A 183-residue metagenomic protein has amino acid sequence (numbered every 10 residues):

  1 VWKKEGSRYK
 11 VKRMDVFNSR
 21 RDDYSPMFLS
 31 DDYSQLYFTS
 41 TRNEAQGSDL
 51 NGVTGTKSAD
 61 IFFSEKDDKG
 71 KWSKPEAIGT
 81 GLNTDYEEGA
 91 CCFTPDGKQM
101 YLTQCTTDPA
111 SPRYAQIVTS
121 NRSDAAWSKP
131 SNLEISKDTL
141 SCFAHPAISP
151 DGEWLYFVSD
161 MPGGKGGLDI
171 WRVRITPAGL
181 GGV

Functional and structural regions predicted by a protein language model:
V1-V183: Short, conserved micro-motifs composed of acidic
